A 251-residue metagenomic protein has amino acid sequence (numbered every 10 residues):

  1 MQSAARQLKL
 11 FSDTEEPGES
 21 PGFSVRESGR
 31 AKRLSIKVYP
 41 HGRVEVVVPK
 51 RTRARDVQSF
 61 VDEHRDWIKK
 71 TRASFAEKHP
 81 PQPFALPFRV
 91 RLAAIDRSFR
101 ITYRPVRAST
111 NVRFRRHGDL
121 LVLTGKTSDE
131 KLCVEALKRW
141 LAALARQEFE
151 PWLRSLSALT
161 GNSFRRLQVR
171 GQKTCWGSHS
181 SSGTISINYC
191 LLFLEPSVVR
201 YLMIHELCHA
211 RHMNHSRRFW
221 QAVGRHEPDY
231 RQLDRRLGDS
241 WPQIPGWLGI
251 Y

Functional and structural regions predicted by a protein language model:
M1-Y201, A210-Y251: Active-site-proximal or metal-binding-adjacent scaffold patches in catalytic folds
E206: Walker B catalytic acidic pair
